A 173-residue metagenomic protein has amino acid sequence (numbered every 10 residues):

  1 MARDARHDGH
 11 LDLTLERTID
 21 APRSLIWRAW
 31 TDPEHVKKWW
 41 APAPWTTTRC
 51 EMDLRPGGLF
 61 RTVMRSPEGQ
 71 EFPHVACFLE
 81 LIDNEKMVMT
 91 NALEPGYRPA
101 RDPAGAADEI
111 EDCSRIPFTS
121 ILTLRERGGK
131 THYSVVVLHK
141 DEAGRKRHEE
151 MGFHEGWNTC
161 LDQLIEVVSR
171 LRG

Functional and structural regions predicted by a protein language model:
M1-T47: Hydrophobic ligand-binding cavity/cleft-lining segments
D12-T14, T47-R49, E71-A76, I116-S120: Short, surface-exposed coil-to-beta transition loops
E16-D20, H154, V167: Mixed-charge, low-complexity intrinsically disordered regions
R23-S24, R55, L79-M87, T123-H132: A short, structured loop/turn motif at beta-sheet edges
I26, V36, F60, F78 (+4 more regions): Hydrophobic pocket/interface hotspot
R49, V167-G173: Short, highly charged C-terminal tails/helix-capping segments
R49-P103: Glycine-rich portal/gate segments that line the openings of hydrophobic small-molecule binding cavities
V88-L93, R98-E155: Beta-strand/loop substructures that line and gate deep hydrophobic ligand-binding cavities in soluble
